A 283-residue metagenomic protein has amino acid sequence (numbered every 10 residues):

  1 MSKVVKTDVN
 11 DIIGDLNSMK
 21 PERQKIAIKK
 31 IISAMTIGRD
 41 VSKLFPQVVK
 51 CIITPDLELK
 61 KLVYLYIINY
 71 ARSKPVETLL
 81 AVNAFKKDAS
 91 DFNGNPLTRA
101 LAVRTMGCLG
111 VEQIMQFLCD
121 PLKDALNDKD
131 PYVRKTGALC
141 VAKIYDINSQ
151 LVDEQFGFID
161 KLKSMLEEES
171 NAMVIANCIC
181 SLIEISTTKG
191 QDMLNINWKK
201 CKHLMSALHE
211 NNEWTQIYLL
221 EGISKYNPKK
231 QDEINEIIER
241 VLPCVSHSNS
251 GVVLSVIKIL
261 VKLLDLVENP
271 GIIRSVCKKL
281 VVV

Functional and structural regions predicted by a protein language model:
M1-V283: Extended alpha-solenoid helical-repeat scaffolds
